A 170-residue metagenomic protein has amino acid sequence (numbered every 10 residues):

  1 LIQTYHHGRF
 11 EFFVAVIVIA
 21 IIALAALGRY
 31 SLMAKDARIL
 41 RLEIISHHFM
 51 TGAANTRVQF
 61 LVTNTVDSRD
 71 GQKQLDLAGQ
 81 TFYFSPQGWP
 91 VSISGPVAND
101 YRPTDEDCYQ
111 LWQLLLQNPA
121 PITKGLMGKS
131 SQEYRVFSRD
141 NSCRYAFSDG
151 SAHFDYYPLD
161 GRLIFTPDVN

Functional and structural regions predicted by a protein language model:
L1-A37, R41: N-terminal single-pass transmembrane signal-anchor helix
L40-E43, E106: Soluble non-cytosolic domains of exported or imported proteins
I45-T63: N-terminal alpha-helical signal peptides/signal-anchor transmembrane segments
L61-L75: Juxtamembrane/interfacial segments around transmembrane helices
Q74-N170: Intrinsically disordered, low-complexity regions enriched in Pro/Ser/Thr/Gly and acidic residues
